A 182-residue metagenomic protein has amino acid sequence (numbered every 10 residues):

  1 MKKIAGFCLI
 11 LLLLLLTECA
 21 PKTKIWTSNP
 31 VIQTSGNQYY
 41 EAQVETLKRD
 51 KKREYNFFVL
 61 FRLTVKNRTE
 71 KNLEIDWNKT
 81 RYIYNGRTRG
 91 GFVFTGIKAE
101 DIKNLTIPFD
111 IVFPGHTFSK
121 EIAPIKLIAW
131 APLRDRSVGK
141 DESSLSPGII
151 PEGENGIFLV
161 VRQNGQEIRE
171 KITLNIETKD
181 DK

Functional and structural regions predicted by a protein language model:
M1-C19: Sec-dependent bacterial lipoprotein signal peptides
C19-L60, R68-K71, A99-D110, F118 (+2 more regions): Membrane engagement elements in two modes
T46-K48, K126-A131: Short regulatory "switch" loops immediately downstream of catalytic or recognition motifs within protein catalytic
F61-L63, Y82-N85, F94-G96, V138-S143 (+1 more regions): Short, low-complexity, polar/charged sequence segments that are solvent-exposed and flexible
T64-K66, A123, F158-V160: Residue-level recognition of well-ordered beta-strand positions that form the cores of beta-sheet-rich folds across
R68-L127: The feature marks short-to-medium sequence segments in extracytoplasmic or secretory-pathway proteins
A129-Q163: Short, surface-exposed ligand- or partner-binding patches at beta-edge/loop junctions that are enriched in aromatics
